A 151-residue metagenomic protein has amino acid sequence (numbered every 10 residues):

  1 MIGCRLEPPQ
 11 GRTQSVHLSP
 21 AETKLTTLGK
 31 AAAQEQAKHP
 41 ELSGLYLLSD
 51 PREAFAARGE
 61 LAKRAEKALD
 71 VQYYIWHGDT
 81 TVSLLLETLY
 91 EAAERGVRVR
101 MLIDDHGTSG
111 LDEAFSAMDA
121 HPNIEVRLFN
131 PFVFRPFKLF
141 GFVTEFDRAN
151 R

Functional and structural regions predicted by a protein language model:
E7-T13: Aromatic-capped interface at the extracytoplasmic side of an N-terminal signal-anchor transmembrane helix
Q14-S15, E22, T27, Q34-A68 (+1 more regions): HKD-type phospholipase D/PLD-like phosphodiesterase module
